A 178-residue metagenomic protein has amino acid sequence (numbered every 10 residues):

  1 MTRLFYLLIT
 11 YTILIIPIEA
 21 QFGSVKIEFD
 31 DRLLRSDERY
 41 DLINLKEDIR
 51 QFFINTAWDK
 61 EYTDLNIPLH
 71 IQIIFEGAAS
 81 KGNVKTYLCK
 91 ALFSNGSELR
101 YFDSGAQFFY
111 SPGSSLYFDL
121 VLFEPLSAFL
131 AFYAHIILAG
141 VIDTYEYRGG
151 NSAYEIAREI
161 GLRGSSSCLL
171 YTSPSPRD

Functional and structural regions predicted by a protein language model:
M1-L4: Positively charged n-region of N-terminal signal peptides that target proteins for export
L7-I15: Bacterial N-terminal signal peptides
I16-A20: Sec/Tat signal peptide C-region and signal peptidase I cleavage site
F22-N83: Start-of-domain marker
D31-L33, F75-A79, F93-S97, L138-I142 (+1 more regions): Beta-strand elements of well-folded, non-transmembrane domains
Y87-Y145: Surface-exposed, polar helix/loop patches in the mature regions of secreted/periplasmic/lumenal proteins that form
F129, Y133-L162, C168: C-terminal/domain-edge helix-coil "capping" segments
Y171-D178: Conserved small/polar residues in nucleotide/adenosyl-binding loops
